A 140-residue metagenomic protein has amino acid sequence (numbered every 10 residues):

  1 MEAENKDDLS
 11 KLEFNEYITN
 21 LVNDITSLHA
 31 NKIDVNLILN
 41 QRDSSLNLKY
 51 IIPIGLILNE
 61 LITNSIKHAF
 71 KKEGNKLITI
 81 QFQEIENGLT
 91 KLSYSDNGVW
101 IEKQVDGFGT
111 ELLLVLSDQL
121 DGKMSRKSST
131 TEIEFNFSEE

Functional and structural regions predicted by a protein language model:
M1-E13, H68-F70: Flexible helix-coil linker/loop segments in the cytosolic histidine kinase module, especially at subdomain junctions
E4, N20-K32, P53, I57-E60 (+2 more regions): Conserved short alpha-helical segment within the C-terminal cytosolic histidine kinase catalytic core
D8-L28, Q83: Short beta-to-alpha transition helix within the HATPase_c
A30-I62, I66-G74: Conserved short strand/loop->alpha-helix "switch" segment adjacent to the catalytic nucleotide/phosphoryl-transfer site
N75-G88: Short beta-strand/loop element within the Bergerat-fold HATPase_c
L77, W100, S128-F135: Glycine-rich nucleotide-binding loop
K91-G98: Conserved DxG motif in ATP/Mg2+-binding regions
W100-K127: ATP phosphate-binding glycine-rich loop and adjacent ATP-lid/helix-beta elements within ATP-binding kinase/ATPase
